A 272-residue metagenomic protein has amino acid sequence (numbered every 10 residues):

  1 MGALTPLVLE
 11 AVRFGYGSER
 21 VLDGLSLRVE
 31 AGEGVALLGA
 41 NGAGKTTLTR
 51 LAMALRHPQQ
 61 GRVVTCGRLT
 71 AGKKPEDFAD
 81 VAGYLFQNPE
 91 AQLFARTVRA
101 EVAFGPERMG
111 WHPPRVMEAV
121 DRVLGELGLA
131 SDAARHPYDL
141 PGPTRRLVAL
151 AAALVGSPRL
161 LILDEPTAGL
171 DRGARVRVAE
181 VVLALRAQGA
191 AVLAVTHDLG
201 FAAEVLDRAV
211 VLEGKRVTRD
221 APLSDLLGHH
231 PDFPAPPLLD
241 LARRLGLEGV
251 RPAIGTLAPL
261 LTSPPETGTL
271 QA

Functional and structural regions predicted by a protein language model:
L38-A40: The feature captures the beta-strand-to-loop junction immediately N-terminal to the Walker
M53: Helix-to-loop junction immediately C-terminal to a conserved catalytic motif
G61-L69, F78: Conserved ABC transporter NBD signature motif
P114-D132: Conserved ABC ATPase "signature" region
A153-L154: ABC ATPase C-loop
T196-H197: H-loop/switch region of ABC-family ATPase nucleotide-binding domains
G228-A272: ABC ATPase nucleotide-binding domains
